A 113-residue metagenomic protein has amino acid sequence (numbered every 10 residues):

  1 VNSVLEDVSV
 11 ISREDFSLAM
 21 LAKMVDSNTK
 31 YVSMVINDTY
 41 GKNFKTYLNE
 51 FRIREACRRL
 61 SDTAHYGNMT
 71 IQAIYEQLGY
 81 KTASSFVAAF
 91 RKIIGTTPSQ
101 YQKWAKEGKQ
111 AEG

Functional and structural regions predicted by a protein language model:
V1-G113: Cytosolic nucleotide-binding catalytic cores of signal-transduction proteins
